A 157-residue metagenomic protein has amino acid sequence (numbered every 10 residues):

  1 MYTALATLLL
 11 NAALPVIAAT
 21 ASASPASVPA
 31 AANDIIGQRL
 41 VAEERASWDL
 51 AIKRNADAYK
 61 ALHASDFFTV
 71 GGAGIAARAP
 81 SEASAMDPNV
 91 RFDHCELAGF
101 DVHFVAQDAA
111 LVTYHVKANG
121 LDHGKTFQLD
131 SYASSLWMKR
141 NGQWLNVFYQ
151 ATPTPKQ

Functional and structural regions predicted by a protein language model:
Y2-I17: Bacterial N-terminal signal peptides
L14-Q157: A beta-strand edge to alpha-helix "cap/lid" segment located at domain peripheries
